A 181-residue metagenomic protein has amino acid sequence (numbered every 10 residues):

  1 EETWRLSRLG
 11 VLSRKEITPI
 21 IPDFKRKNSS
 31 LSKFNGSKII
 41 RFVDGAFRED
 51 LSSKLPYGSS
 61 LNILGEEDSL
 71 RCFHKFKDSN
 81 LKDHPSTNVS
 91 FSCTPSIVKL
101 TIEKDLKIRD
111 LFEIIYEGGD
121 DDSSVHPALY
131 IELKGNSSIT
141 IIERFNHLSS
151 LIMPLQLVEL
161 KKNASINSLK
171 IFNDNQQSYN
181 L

Functional and structural regions predicted by a protein language model:
E1-F91, S96: N-terminal amphipathic, basic helical "cap/leader" segment at the start of enzyme domains
Y57, L64, R71-L181: Conserved beta-strand/loop scaffold segments within soluble protein domains that form the structured core and edges
